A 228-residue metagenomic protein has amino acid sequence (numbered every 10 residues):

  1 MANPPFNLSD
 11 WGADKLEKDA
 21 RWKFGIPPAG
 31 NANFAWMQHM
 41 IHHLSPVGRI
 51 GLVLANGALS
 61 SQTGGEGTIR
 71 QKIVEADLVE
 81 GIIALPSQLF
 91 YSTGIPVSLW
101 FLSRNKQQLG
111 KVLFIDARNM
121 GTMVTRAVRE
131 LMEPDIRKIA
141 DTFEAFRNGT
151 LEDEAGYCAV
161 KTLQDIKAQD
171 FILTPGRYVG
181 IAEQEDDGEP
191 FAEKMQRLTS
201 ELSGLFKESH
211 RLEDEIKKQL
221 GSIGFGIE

Functional and structural regions predicted by a protein language model:
M1-E228: A conserved structural/catalytic subdomain of Rossmann-like adenosyl-cofactor enzymes
